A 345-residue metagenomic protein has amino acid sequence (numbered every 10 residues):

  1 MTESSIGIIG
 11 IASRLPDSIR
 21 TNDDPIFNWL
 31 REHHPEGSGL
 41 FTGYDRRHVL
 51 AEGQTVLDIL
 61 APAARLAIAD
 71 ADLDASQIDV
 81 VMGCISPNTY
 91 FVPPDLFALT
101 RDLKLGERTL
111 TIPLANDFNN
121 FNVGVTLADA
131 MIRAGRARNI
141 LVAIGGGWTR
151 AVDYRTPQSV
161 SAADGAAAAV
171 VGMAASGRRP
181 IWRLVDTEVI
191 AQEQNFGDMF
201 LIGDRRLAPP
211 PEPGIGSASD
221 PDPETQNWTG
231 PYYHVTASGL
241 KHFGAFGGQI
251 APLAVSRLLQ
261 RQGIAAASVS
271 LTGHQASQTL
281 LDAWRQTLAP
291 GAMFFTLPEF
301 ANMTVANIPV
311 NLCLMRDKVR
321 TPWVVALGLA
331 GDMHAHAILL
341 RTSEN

Functional and structural regions predicted by a protein language model:
M1-H48: N-terminal amphipathic/basic leader segments beginning at the initiator methionine
I8, G53-F118, N122, R261-L281: Conserved beta-ketoacyl condensing-enzyme motif
G10, A166-V171, H336-L339: Short beta-strand scaffold segments in enzyme catalytic cores
A12-R14, C84-T89, N116-N120, I144-T149 (+2 more regions): Acidic, glycine-rich active-site loops and adjacent beta-strand->loop/helix elements that engage anionic groups
P16, D58-I68, S76, V160-L297: Hydrophobic pocket-lining "lid/loop/helix" segments that shape and contact the acyl-thioester
H33-G39, Y90-K104, A143-G147, D222-N227 (+1 more regions): Acidic-glycine-rich active-site phosphate/pyrophosphate-binding loop
P87-N88, G106-R108, P113-R133, V160-S161 (+2 more regions): Claisen-condensing/thiolase-fold acyl-transfer catalytic domains that form or cleave C-C bonds in fatty acid
G135-A167: Flexible, glycine-rich active-site loops centered on histidine and acidic residues that chelate a metal or position
